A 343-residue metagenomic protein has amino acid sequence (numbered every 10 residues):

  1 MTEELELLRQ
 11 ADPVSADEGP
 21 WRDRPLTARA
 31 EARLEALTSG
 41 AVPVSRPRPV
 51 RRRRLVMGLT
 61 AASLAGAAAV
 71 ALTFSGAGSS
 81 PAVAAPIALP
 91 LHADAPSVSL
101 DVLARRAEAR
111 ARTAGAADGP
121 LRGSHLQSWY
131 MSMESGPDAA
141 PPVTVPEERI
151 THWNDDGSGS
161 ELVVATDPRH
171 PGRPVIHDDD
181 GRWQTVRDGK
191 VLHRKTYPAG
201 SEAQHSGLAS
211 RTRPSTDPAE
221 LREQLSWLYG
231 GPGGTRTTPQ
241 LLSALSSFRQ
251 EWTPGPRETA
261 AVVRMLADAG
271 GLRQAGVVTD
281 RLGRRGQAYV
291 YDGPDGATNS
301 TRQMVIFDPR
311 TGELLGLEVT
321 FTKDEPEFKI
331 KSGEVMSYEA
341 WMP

Functional and structural regions predicted by a protein language model:
M1-A95: N-terminal export/targeting signals for secretion/compartment entry
G66-P343: Intrinsically disordered, low-complexity prosegments and terminal tails associated with secretory/extracytoplasmic
